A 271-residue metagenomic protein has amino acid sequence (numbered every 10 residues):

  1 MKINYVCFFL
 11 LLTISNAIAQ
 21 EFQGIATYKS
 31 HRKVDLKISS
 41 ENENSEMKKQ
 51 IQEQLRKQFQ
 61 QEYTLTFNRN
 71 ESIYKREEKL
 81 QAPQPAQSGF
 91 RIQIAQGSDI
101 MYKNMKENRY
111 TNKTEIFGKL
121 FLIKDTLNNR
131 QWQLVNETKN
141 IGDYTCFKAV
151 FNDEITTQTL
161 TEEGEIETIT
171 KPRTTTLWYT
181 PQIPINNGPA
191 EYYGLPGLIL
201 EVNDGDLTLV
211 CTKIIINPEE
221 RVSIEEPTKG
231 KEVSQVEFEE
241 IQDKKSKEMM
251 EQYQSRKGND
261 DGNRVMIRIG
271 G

Functional and structural regions predicted by a protein language model:
M1-Y28, G271: Bacterial Sec-dependent N-terminal signal peptides
E21-G271: Extended soluble regions of mature proteins
